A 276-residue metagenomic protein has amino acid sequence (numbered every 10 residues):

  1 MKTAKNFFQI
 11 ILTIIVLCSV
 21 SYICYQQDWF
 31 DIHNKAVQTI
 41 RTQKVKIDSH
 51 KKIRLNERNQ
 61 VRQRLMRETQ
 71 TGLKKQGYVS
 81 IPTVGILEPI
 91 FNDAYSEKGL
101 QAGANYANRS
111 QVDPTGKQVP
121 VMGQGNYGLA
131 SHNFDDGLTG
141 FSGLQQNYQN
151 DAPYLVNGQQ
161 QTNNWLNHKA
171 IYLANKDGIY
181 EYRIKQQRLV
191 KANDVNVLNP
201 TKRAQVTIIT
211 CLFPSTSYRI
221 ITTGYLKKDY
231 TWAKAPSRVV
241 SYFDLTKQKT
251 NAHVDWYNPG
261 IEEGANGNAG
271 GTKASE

Functional and structural regions predicted by a protein language model:
T3-E276: Solvent-exposed, non-transmembrane regions of membrane-associated and secreted proteins
